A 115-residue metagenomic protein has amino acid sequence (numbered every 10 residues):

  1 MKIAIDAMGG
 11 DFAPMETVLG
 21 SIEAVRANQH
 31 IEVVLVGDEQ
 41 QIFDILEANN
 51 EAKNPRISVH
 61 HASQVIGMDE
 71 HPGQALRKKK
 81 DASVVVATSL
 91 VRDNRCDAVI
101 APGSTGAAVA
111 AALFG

Functional and structural regions predicted by a protein language model:
M1-F114: Contiguous, glycine/small-aliphatic-enriched amphipathic segments in soluble metabolic enzymes
